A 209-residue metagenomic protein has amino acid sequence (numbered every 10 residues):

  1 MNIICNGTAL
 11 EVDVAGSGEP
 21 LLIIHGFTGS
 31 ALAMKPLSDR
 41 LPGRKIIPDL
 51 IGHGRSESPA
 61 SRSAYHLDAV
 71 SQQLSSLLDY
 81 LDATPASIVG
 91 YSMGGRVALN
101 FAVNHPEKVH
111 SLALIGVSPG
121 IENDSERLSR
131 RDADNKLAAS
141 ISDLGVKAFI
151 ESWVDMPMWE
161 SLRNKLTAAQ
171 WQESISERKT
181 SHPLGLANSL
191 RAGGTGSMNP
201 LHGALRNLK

Functional and structural regions predicted by a protein language model:
M1-A9: N-terminal cap/lid segment of alpha/beta-hydrolase-fold proteins
T8-S58, L77: Conserved HGGG/HGGXW glycine-rich cap/lid loop of the alpha/beta-hydrolase fold
D49, S87, H110-A113: Residue in the alpha/beta-hydrolase core beta-strand immediately N-terminal to the catalytic nucleophile
D68-A86: Conserved acidic catalytic loop of the alpha/beta-hydrolase fold
G90-G94, A98: Gly/Ala-rich beta-loop-alpha elbow adjacent to hydrolase catalytic centers
L99-N104, H110-S142: Flexible "cap/lid" loop of the alpha/beta hydrolase fold
N135-I141, S152-K165, E173-R178, N188-T195: Helix-loop "lid/cap" segments that line or gate small-molecule binding pockets
E177-K209: Conserved serine/cysteine hydrolase catalytic core
